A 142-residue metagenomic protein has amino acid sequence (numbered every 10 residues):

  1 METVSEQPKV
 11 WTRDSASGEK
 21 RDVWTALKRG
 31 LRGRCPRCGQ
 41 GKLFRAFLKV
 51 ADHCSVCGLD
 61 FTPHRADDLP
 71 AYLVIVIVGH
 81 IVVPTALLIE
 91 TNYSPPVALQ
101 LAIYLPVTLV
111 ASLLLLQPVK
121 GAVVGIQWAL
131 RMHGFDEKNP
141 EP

Functional and structural regions predicted by a protein language model:
E2-V4, P8, L99, Y104-P142: Cytosol/matrix-facing juxtamembrane amphipathic, basic-hydrophobic segments adjacent to a transmembrane helix
V23-R32, L43-K49: Short, flexible, mixed-charge glycine/proline-rich loop motifs that serve as phosphate/nucleic-acid-contacting
C35-C38, C54-C57: Short cysteine-rich clusters marking metal-coordination/redox-active sites
K42, F61: Cys/His-rich microdomains that often coordinate metals
A46-A51, D67-A71: Short linker/helix segments within small regulatory modules
D67-I81: Select subsegments of transmembrane alpha-helices in polytopic membrane proteins, especially boundary-proximal
A71, I75, P96-L105: Residue-level signature of transmembrane alpha-helical entry/exit and packing/kink sites in multi-pass membrane
G79-L101: Juxtamembrane "helix exit" motif at the C-terminal ends of alpha-helical transmembrane segments in multi-pass membrane
